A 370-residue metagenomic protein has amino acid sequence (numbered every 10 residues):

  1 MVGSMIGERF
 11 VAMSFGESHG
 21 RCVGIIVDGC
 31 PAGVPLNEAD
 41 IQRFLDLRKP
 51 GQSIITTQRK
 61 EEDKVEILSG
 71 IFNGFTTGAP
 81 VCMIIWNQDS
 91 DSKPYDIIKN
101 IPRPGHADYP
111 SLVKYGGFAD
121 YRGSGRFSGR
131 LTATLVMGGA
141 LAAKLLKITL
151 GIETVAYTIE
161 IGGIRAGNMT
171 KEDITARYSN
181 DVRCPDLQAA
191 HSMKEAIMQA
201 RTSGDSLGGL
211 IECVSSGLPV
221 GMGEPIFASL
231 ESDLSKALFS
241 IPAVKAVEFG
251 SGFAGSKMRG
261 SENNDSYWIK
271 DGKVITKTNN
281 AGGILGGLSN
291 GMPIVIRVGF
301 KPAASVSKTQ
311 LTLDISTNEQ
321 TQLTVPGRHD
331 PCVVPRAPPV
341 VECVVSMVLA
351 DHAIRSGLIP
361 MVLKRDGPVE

Functional and structural regions predicted by a protein language model:
M1-R59: N-terminal, positively charged regions that mediate nucleic acid binding
V11, S305-E370: Internal helix-turn-beta structural module
V11-G16, A119-L131, V220-E224, N279-L285 (+1 more regions): A short glycine/serine-rich beta->alpha loop
F15-C22, V136, G204-Q320: Glycine-rich anion/phosphate-binding loop at the beta-strand->alpha-helix junction
R21-G33, G129-I152, A156, A228 (+3 more regions): Alpha-helical support elements that line or immediately flank enzyme active sites and cofactor-binding pockets
L45-P104, D108-P110: Glycine-rich, N-terminal phosphate-binding loop and its surrounding beta-alpha-beta segment
K99-G125, L311-H329: Short acidic, glycine/tyrosine-flanked loop/strand segments centered on an H-E-D-like triad
K114-I226: Glycine-rich, mobile lid/loop segments that gate access to catalytic sites or pores
